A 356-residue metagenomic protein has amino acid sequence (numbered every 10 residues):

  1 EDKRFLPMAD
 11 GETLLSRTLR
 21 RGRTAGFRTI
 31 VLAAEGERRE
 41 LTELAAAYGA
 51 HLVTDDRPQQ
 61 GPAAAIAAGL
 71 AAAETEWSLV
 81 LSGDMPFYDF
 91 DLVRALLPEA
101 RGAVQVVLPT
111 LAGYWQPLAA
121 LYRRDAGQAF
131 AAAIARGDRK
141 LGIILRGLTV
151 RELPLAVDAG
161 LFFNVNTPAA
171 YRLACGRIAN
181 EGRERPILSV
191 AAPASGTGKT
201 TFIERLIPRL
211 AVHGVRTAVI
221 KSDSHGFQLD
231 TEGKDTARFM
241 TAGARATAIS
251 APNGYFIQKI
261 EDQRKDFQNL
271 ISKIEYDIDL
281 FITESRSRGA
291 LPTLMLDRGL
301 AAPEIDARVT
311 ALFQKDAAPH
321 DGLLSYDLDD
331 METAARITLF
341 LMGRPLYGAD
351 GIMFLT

Functional and structural regions predicted by a protein language model:
E1-D138, R146-G160, A169: Nucleotide and nucleotide-moiety/phosphate-recognizing core
R20, G36-E43, F227-L229, A301-I305 (+1 more regions): Short, charged/polar "capping" segments at the starts of alpha-helices and the immediately preceding loops
I30-A34, L108, V219-K221, I249-S250 (+1 more regions): Short internal beta-strands
R172-S189, G196, D327-G351: Extreme N-terminal, non-catalytic leader segments that precede Walker-type/kinase nucleotide-binding cores
G182-H225, Y347-T356: Walker A (P-loop) phosphate-binding motif
R205-D262: N-terminal phosphate/diphosphate-binding loop that engages ATP/GTP or pyrophosphate donors across diverse enzyme folds
K259-G289: Phosphate-binding/switch loop-helix module in NTP-utilizing enzymes
L280-L346: Phosphate/Mg2+-binding loops and adjacent switch elements in nucleotide/diphosphate-handling enzyme cores
